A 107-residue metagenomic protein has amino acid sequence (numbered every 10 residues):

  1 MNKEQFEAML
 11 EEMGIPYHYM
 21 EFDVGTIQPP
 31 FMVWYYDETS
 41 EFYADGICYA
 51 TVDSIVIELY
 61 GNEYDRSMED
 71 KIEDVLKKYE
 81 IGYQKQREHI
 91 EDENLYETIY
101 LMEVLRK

Functional and structural regions predicted by a protein language model:
M1-Y43: Small/polar-rich, solvent-exposed N-terminal microdomains that initiate assembly or binding
G25, C48, E91-E93: Sterically constrained small-residue positions within well-ordered secondary structures of folded domains
Y36, S54-I55, I81: Generic signal for short, ordered secondary-structure residues within or immediately flanking folded domains
A44-A50: Short, flexible, solvent-exposed loop/turn segments with mixed acidic/basic and small polar residues
T51-E63, Y96-L105: Oligomerization/assembly interface segments of phage tail-like spikes and tubes
R66: Loop/helix-junction capping segments adjacent to catalytic residues or to phosphate/diphosphate-binding pockets
D70-K107: Acidic-leaning, charged glycine-interspersed low-complexity segments
